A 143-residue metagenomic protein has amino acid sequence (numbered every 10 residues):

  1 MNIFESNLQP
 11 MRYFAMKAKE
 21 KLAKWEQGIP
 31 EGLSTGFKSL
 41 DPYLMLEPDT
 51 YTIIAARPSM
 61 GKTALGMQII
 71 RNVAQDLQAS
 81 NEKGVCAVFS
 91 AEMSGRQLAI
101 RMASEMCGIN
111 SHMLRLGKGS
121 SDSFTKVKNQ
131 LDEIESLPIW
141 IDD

Functional and structural regions predicted by a protein language model:
M1-P48, K83, S123-P138: Core recognition of P-loop NTPase motor domains used across DNA-transaction enzymes
F37, D41, Q75-D143: Cytosolic-facing regulatory segments adjacent to core modules
T52-I54, A87: Short hydrophobic/aromatic beta-strand immediately N-terminal to the Walker A/P-loop
S59: Walker A (P-loop) phosphate-binding loop of P-loop NTPases
K62: Conserved lysine of the Walker
L65, I69: Hydrophobic positions on the alpha1 helix immediately C-terminal to the Walker A/P-loop
